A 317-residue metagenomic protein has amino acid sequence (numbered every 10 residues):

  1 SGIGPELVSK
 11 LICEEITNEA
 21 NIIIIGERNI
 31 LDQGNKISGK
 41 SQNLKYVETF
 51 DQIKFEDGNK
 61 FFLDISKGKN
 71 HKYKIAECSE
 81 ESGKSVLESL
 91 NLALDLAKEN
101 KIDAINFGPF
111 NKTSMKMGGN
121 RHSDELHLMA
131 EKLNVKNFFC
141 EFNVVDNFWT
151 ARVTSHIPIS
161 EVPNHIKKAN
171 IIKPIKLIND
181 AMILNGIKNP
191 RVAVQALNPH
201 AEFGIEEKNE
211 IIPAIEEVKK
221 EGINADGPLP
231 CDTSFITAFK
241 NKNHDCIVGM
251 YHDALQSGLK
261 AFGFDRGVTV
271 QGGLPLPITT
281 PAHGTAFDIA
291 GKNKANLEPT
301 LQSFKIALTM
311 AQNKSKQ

Functional and structural regions predicted by a protein language model:
S1-Q317: Anion-binding alpha/beta catalytic cores of soluble intermediary-metabolism enzymes, centered on
